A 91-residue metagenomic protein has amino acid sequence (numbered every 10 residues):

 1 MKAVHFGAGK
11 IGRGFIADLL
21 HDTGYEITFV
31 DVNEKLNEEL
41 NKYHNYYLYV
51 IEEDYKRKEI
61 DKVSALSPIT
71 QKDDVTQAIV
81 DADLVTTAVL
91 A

Functional and structural regions predicted by a protein language model:
A3-A17, I27: Glycine-rich adenosine-cofactor-binding loop
F6, Y46-V50, V85: Aromatic-residue detector
G9-I11, V32-N33, L90: An acidic- and aromatic-residue-enriched active-site/binding cleft used to recognize and process polar
T23-Q77: Glycine-rich phosphate-binding loop and adjoining beta1-alpha1-beta2 segment of Rossmann-like nucleotide-binding folds
A82-A91: Hydrophobic alpha-helical hairpins/lids featuring a short glycine-rich hinge
